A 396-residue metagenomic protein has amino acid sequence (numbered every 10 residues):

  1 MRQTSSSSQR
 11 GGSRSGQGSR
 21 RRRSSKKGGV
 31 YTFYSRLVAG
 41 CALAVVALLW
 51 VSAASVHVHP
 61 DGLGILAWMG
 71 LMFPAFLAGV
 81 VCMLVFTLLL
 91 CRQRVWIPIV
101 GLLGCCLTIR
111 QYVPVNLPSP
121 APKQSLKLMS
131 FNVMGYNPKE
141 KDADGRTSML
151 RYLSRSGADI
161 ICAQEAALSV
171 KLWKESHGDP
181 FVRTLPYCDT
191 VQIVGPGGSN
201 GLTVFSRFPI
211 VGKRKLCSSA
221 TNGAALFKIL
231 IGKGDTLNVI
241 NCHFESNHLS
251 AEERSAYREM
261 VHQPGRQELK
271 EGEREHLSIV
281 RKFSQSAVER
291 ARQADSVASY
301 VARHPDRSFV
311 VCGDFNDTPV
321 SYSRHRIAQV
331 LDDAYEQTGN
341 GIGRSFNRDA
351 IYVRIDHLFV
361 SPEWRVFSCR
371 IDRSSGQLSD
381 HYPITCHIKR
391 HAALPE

Functional and structural regions predicted by a protein language model:
Q3-R14, Y31-L88, W96-V100, G212-K215 (+3 more regions): Metal-dependent phosphoester-hydrolase catalytic domains
A75, L103-S125, E140-K141, L150-R151 (+1 more regions): Structured beta-strand-rich core segments of catalytic domains in phosphoester-bond hydrolases
S125-N137, T236-E245, E273-F283: Active-site-proximal beta-strand elements of phosphoester/diester hydrolases
L128-M129, C162, V311: Residue-level marker for buried hydrophobic side chains located in beta-strands that build the well-ordered beta-sheet
F131-V133, A166, F244, D314-F315 (+1 more regions): Active-site metal-binding loops of divalent metal-dependent hydrolases
D144-G145, S219, K282-S296: Soluble or luminal CAZymes and related metallo-dependent hydrolases
S156: Active-site charged/polar residues at nucleotide-handling catalytic sites that mediate phosphoryl, nucleotidyl
R254-K282: A solvent-exposed, charged loop/short amphipathic helix patch at secondary-structure junctions
